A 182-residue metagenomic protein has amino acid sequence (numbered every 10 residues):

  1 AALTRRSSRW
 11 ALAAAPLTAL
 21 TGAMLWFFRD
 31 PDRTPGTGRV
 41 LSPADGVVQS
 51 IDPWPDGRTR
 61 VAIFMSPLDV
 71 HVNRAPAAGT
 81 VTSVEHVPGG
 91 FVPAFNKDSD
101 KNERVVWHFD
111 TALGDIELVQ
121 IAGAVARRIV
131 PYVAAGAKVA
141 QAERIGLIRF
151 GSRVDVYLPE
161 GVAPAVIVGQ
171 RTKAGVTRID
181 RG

Functional and structural regions predicted by a protein language model:
A1-G182: Contiguous, well-folded functional domains in the mature portion of proteins
